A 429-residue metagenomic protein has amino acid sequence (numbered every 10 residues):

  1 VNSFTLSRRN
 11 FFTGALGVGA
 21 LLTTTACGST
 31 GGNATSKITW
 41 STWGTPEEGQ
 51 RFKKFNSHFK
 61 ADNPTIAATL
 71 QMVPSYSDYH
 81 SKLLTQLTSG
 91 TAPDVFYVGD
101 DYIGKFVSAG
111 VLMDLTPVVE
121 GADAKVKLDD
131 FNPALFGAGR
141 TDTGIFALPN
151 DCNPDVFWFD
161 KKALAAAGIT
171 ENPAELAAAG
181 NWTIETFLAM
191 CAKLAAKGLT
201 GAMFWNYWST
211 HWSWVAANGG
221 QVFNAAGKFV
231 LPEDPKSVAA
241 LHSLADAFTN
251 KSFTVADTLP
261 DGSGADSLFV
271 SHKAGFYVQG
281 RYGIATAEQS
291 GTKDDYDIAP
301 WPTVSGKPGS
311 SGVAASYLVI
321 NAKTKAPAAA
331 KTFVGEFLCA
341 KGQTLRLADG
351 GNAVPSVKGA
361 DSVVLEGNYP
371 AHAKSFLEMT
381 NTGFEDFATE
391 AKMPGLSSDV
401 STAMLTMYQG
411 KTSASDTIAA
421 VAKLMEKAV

Functional and structural regions predicted by a protein language model:
V1-K105, E120-K127, E171, S305 (+6 more regions): Conserved N-terminal structural module of periplasmic/extracytoplasmic solute-binding proteins
A61-A67, T249-S252, Q289-A353, T402 (+1 more regions): Extracytoplasmic/periplasmic substrate-recognition and gating elements
V73-K82, D101, G180-T186, A256-V270: Short helix-initiation/N-cap motifs at beta->coil->alpha
H80-T91, A109, A163-L164, T186-K193 (+3 more regions): Short helices/loops that flank or line small-molecule/ion binding pockets
D101-V156, E185, D297-A299, G367-N368: Hinge/lid segment of periplasmic solute-binding proteins
P117-D130, A174-G180, G220-A239, Q289-G291 (+1 more regions): Short, solvent-exposed loop/beta-turn-alpha elements that line the ligand-binding surface or hinge of extracytoplasmic
L188-C191, G227-T258: Glycine-centered hinge/linker elements that transmit conformational signals in sensory and ligand-binding systems
N352-S356, A371-M425: C-terminal capping/gating helix-and-loop segments adjacent to ligand/active sites or protein-protein/ligand interfaces
